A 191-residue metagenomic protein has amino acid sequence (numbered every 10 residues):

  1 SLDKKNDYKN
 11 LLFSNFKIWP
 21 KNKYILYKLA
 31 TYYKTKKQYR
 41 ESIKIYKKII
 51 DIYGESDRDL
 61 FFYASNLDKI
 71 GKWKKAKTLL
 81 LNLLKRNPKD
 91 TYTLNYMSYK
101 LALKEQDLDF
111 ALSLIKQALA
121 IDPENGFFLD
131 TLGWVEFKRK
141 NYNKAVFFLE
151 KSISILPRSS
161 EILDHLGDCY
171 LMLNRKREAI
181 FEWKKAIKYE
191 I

Functional and structural regions predicted by a protein language model:
S1-L2, T35, K69-I70, L103-K104 (+2 more regions): Register position in tetratricopeptide repeats
F16-K17, I50-D51, N82-K85, Q117-A120 (+2 more regions): Conserved structural position within tetratricopeptide repeats
T31, S65, Y99-K100, W134 (+1 more regions): Residue-level recognition of tetratricopeptide repeat
